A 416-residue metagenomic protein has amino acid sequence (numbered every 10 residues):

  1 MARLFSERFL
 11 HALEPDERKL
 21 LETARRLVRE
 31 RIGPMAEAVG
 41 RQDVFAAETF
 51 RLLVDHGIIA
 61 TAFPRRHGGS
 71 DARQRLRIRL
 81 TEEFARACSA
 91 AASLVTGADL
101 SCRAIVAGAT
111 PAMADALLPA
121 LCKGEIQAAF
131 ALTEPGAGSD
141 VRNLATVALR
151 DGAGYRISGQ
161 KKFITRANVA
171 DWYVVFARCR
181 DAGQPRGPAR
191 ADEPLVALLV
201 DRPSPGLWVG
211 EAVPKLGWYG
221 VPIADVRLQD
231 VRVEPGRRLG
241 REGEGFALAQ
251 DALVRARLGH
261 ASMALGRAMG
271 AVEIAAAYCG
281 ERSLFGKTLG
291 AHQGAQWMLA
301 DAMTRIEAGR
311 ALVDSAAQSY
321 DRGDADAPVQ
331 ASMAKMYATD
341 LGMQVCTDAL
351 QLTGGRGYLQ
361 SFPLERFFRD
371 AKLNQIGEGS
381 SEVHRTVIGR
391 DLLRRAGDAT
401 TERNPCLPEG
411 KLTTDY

Functional and structural regions predicted by a protein language model:
M1-R86, A91, G108, C122-G124 (+4 more regions): Alpha-helical interface subdomain recognition
S89-A112, G138: N-terminal glycine-rich flavin-associated loop
G124-L132, F176: A short, Trp-centered hydrophobic/proline-enriched beta-strand micro-motif
A137, K162-A167, W218, R255-G259 (+1 more regions): Glycine-rich phosphate/pyrophosphate-binding beta-alpha loops
N143, P203-R232: Flexible, small-/acidic-enriched active-site or ligand-binding loops
T146-A148: A structural signal for short hydrophobic beta-strand segments in well-ordered beta-sheet cores
S158-V209: A short core secondary-structure module
A224-D251: A short, charged helix-loop
